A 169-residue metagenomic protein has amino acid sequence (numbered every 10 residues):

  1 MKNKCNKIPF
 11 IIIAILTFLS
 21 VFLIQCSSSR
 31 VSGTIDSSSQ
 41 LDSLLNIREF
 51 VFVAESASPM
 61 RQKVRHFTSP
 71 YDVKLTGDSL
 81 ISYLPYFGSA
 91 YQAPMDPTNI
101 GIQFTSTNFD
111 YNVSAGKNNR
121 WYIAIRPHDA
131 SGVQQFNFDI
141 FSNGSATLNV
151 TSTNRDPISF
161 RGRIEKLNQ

Functional and structural regions predicted by a protein language model:
K2-I15: Bacterial N-terminal signal peptides that target proteins for export
P9-I11, T68, V133, N143: Short beta-strand-initiation
F22-Q25: C-terminal motif of bacterial Sec signal peptides marking the signal peptidase cleavage site
S27-R30: Bacterial signal peptide processing site
S37-P94: N-terminal secretory signal peptides
K74-R120: Mature extracytoplasmic domains of secretory-pathway proteins
T105-Q169: Helix-rich interaction surfaces within compact, conserved domain-sized segments that mediate assembly or partner
